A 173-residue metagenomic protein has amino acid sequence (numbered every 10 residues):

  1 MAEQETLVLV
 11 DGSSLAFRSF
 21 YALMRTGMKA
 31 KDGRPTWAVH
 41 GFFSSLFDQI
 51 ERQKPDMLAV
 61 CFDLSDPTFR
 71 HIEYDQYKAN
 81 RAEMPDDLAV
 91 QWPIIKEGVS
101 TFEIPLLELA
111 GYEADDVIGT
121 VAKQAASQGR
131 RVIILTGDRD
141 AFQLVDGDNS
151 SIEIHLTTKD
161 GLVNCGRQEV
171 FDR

Functional and structural regions predicted by a protein language model:
A2-L135, A141-L162: Noncatalytic, basic helical substrate-engagement surface that gates or grips nucleic-acid strands
G161-R173: A short, charged helix-loop
